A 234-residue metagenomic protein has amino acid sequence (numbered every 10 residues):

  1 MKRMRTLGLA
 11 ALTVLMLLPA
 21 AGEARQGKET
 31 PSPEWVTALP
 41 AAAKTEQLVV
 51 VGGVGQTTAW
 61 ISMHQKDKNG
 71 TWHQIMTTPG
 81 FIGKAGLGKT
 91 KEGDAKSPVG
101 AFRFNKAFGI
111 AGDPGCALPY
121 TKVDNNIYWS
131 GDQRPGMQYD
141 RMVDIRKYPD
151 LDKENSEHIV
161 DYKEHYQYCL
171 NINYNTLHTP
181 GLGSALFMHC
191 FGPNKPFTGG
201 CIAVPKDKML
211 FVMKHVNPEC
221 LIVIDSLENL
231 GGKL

Functional and structural regions predicted by a protein language model:
M1, V14, P33-V36: Intrinsically disordered, low-complexity regions
M1-A11: Bacterial N-terminal signal peptides that target proteins for export
A10-L18: Bacterial N-terminal signal peptides
A20-Q26: Sec-dependent signal peptide cleavage junction
Q26-T198, D207-L234: Cell wall/extracellular polymer interaction/catalysis modules
C201: Short cysteine clusters
V204: A conserved hydrophobic position in a structured secondary element of the catalytic/binding core that shapes
